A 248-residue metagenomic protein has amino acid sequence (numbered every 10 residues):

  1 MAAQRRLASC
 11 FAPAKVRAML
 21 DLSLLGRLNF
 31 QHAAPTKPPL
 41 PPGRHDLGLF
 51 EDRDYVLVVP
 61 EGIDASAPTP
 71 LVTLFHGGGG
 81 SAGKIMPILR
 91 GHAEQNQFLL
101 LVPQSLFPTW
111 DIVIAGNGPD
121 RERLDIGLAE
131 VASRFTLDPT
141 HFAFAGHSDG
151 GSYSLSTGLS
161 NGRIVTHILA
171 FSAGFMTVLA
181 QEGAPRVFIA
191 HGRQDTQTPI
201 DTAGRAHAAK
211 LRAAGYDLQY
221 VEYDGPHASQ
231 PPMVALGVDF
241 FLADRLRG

Functional and structural regions predicted by a protein language model:
M1-T69, G116, D149, T157 (+5 more regions): A domain-start/cap signature at the N-terminus of enzymes
F50-V59, P68-F135: Serine-hydrolase catalytic machinery in alpha/beta-hydrolase-like enzymes
P68-L71, N96-L99, D138-H141, R163-H167 (+2 more regions): Loop/turn elements at helix/coil->beta-strand transitions in domains of secreted/extracellular proteins
T69, G83, A115-E122, L159 (+3 more regions): Soluble non-cytosolic domains of exported or imported proteins
G83-R90, G127, F171-A180, D201 (+1 more regions): Alpha-helical scaffolding within the catalytic cores of extracellular/periplasmic polymer-degrading hydrolases
I85, A132-R134, T140-A184: Primarily recognizes the serine-hydrolase "nucleophile elbow" in alpha/beta-hydrolase and SGNH/GDSL folds
A190, T196-G248: C-terminal catalytic histidine-bearing segment of alpha/beta-hydrolase fold enzymes
